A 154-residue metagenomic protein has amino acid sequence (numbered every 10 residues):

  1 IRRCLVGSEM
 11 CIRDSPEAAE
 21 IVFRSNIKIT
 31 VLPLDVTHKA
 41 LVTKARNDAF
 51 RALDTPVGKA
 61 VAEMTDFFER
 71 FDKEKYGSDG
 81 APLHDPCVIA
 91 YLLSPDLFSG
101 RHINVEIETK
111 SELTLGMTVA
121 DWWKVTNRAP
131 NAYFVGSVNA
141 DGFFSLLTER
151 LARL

Functional and structural regions predicted by a protein language model:
I1-G7, C11-I12: Single conserved hydrophobic/aromatic residue that forms the stacking wall/gate of nucleotide- or nucleobase-binding
R13, I29-L154: Conformational coupling and interaction surfaces
S15-A18: Active-site-adjacent betaalpha module
N26: Core active-site phosphate/anionic-ligand binding loop and the adjoining beta-turn-alpha structural block in enzyme
